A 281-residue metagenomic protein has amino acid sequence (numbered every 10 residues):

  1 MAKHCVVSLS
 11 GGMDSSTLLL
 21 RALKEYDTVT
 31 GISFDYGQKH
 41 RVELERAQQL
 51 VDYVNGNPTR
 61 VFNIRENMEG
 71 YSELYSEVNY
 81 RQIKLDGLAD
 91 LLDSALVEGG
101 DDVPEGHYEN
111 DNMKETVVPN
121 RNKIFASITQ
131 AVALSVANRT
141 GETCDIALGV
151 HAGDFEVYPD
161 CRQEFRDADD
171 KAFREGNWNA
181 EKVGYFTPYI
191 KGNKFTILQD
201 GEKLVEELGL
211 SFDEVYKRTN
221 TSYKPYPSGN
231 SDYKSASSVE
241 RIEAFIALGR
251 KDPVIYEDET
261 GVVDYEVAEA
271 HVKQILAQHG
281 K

Functional and structural regions predicted by a protein language model:
M1-K3, G280-K281: Basic/polar N-terminal segments that are highly enriched at the extreme N-terminus, encompassing both cleavable
A2-G209: ATP-dependent adenylation/nucleotidyltransferase module used to activate substrates
L85, K224, E240: Active-site donor-binding loop signature of nucleotide-sugar glycosyltransferases
G141, I146, T219-T221, R250-D258: Charge-dense, low-complexity polyampholytic segments
R166, L198-G201, Y216-T219, D232-S235 (+1 more regions): Short amphipathic alpha-helical surface patches that serve as generic macromolecular interface elements
L210-D232: Immediate flanking context of iron-sulfur cluster ligation sites
S228-V263: Iron-sulfur (Fe-S) cluster-binding segments and ferredoxin-like electron-carrier domains, especially [2Fe-2S]
V239-E240, D258-K281: Short Fe-S-cluster ligation motifs
